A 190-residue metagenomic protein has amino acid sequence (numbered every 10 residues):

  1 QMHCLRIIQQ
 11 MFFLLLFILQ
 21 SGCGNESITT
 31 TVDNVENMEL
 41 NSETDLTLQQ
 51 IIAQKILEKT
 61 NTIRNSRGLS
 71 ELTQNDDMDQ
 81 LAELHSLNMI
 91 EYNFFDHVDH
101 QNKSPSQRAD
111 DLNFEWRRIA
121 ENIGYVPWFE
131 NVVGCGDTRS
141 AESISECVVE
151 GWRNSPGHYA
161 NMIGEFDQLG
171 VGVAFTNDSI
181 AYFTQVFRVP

Functional and structural regions predicted by a protein language model:
M2-D96, N102, G157-P190: N-terminal targeting leaders of exported, membrane, and organelle-targeted proteins
L81-A82, H100, Q107, P127: Short secondary-structure boundary/hinge segments and terminal tails
P105-V189: A well-ordered secondary-structure block
